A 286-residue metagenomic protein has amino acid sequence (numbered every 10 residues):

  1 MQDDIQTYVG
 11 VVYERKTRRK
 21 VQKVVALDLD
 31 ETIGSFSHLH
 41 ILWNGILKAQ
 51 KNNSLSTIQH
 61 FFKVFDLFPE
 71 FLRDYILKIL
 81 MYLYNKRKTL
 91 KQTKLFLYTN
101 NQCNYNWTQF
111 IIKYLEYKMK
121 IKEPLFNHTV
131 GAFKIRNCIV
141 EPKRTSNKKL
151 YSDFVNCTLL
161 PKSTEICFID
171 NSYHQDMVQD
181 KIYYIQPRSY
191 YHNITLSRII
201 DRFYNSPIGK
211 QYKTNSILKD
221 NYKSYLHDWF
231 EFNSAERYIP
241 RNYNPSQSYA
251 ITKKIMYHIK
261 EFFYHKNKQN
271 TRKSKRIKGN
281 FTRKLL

Functional and structural regions predicted by a protein language model:
M1-N137: Alpha-helical substrate-recognition element adjacent to the catalytic core
M1-R18, N267-L286: N-terminal intrinsically disordered, low-complexity tails enriched in polar/charged
N104-K284: C-terminal cap/substrate-recognition subdomain and adjoining C-terminal extension of metal-dependent phosphatase-like
